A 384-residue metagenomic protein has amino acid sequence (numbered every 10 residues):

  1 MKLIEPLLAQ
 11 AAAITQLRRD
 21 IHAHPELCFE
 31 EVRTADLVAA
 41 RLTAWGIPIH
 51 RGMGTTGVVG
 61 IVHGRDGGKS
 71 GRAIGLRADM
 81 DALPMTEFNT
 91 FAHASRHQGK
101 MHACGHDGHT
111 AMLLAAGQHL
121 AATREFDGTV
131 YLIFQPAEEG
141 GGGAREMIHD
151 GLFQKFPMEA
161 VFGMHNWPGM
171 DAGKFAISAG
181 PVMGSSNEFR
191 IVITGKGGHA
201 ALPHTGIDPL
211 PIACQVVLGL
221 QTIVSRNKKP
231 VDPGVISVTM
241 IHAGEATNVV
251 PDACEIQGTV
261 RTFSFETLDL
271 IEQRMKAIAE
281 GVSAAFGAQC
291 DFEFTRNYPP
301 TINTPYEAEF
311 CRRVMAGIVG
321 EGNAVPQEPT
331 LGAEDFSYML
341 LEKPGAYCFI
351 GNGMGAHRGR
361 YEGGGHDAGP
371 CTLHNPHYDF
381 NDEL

Functional and structural regions predicted by a protein language model:
M1-H102, A111-L114, Q118-F126: Acidic/His- and Gly-rich active-site-bordering loop/insert found across diverse amide/peptide-bond hydrolases
T15, D36-A39, L114-Q118, R145-H149 (+6 more regions): Predominant activation on well-ordered alpha-helical scaffold segments within soluble catalytic domains
I49-R51, E138, A179-M183, E328-T330 (+1 more regions): Short Gly/Pro-enriched turn/cap motifs at secondary-structure boundaries
V59, L83-M85, N89-M101, D107-G108 (+3 more regions): Histidine/acidic-residue-rich, glycine-tolerant segments that coordinate divalent metal ions
G75-R77, T86, F189, C348-N352: Non-cysteine beta-strand/loop elements that form the S-adenosyl-L-methionine
C214-L384: Metal-dependent amide/peptide-bond hydrolase catalytic core, centered on the "pita-bread" metallohydrolase fold
